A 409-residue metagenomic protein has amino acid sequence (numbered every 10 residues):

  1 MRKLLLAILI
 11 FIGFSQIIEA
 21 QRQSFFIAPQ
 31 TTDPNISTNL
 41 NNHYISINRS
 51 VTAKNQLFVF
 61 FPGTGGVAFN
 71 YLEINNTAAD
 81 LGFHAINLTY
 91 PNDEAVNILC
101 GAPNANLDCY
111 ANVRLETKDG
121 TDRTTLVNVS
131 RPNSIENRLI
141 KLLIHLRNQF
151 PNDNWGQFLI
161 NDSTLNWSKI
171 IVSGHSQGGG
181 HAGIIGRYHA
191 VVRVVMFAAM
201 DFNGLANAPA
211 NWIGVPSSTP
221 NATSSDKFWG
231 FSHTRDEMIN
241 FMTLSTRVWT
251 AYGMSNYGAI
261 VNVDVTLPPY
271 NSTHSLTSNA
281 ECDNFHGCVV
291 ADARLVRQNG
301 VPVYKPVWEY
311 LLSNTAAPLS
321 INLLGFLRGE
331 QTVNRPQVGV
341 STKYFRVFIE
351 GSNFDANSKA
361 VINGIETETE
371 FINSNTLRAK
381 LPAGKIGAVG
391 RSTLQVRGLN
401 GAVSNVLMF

Functional and structural regions predicted by a protein language model:
A20-Q56: A domain-start/cap signature at the N-terminus of enzymes
S46-R49, V192-V296: The feature captures the conserved acid-bearing segment of alpha/beta-hydrolase catalytic domains
N55-G63: Short beta-strand element of the alpha/beta-hydrolase
L72-I86: Short amphipathic alpha-helix adjacent to the substrate-entry channel of hydrolases
G82-V96: Conserved alpha/beta-hydrolase
L107-D162: Alpha/beta-hydrolase active-site loop
S173-G178, A182: Gly/Ala-rich beta-loop-alpha elbow adjacent to hydrolase catalytic centers
A317-A356, G401-F409: Beta-strand/beta-sandwich contexts
